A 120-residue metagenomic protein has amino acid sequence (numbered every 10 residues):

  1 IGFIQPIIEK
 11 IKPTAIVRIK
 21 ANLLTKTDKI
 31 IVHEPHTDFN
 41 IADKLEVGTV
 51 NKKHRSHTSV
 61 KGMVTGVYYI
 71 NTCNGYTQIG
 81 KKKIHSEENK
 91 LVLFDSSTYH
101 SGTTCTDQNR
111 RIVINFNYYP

Functional and structural regions predicted by a protein language model:
I1-K90, T103-I112, P120: Fe(II)/2-oxoglutarate oxygenase catalytic core
S97-S101: Histidine-centered metal-chelating micro-motifs
